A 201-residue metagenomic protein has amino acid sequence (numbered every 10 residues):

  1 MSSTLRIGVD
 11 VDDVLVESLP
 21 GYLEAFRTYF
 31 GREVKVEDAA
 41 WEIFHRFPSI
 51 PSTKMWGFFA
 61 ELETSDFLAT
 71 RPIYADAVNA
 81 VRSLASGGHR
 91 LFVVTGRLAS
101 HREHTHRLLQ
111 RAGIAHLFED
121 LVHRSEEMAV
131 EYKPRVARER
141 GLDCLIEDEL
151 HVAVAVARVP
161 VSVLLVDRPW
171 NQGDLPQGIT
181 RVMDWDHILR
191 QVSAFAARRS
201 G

Functional and structural regions predicted by a protein language model:
M1-G57, P169: Active-site neighborhood of HAD-like aspartate-dependent phosphohydrolases
V16-S18, E24, S100-H104, A153-A155 (+1 more regions): Short catalytic/ligand-binding loop motif for oxyanion handling, primarily in non-cytosolic enzymes, centered on
T53, T64-V93, A99-H106: Short, acidic loop-to-helix structural element flanking the phosphoryl-transfer center in phosphate-processing enzymes
R90-F92, C144, S162-L164: A structural signal for isolated positions on well-ordered beta-strands in alpha/beta enzyme cores
G96-I146, L150-V154: Substrate-recognition "cap/lid" segment bordering the active-site pocket of phosphatases
E131-E139, E149-G201: Asp-based, Mg2+/Mn2+-dependent phosphohydrolase catalytic module
